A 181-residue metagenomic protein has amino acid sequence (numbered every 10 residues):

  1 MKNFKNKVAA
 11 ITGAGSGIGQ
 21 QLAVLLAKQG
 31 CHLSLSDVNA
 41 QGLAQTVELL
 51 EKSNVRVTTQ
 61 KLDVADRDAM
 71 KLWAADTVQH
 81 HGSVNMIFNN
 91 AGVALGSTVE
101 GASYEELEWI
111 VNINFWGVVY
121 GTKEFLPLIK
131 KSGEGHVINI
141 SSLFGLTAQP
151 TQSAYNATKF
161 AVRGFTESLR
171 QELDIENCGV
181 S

Functional and structural regions predicted by a protein language model:
K2-L33: Canonical Rossmann dinucleotide-binding motif of NAD(H)/NADP(H)-dependent dehydrogenases/reductases, specifically
A40-Q41, K61-L72, Y104: The beta1-alpha1 cofactor-binding region of Rossmann-like NAD(H)/NADP(H)-dependent oxidoreductases
V55-R56, D76-N89, L95: A glycine-rich helix->loop->beta "capping" turn within Rossmann-like NAD(P)(H)-dependent oxidoreductase domains
T98-V99, S103-E108: Substrate-binding pocket helix/loop in short-chain dehydrogenase/reductase
V99-E100, T147-S153, L169: Active-site loop immediately N-terminal to the catalytic Tyr-X3-Lys motif of short-chain dehydrogenase/reductase
T122, T158: Active-site helix of classical SDR
S142: Residue(s) in the substrate-gating loop at a strand-loop-helix junction that position the organic substrate next
